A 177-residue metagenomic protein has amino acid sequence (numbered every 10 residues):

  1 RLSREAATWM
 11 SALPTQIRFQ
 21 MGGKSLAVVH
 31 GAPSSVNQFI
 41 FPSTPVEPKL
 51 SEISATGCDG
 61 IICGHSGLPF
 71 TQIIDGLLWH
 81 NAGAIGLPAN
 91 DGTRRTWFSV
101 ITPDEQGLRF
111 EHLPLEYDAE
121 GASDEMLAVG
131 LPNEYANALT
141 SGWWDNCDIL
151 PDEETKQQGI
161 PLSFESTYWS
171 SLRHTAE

Functional and structural regions predicted by a protein language model:
R1-G60: Conserved catalytic scaffold of divalent metal-dependent phosphoesterases
M10-A12, G64-H65, G92-R94: Short solvent-exposed loop/turn micro-motifs enriched in small/polar/acidic residues
P14-R18, L68-P69, F98: Short, acidic/polar N-cap/turn motifs at the starts of alpha helices
S25, L68, S141: Positions that flank functional sites
V29, G60-G67, W79-G83: Active-site neighborhood of phospho(di)ester-bond hydrolases with catalytic His/Asp-centered motifs
S34-V36, I61-I73, L87-N90: Active-site environment of divalent metal-dependent phosphoester hydrolases
I73-E177: Acidic, His/Gly-rich catalytic cores of divalent-metal-dependent hydrolytic chemistry
